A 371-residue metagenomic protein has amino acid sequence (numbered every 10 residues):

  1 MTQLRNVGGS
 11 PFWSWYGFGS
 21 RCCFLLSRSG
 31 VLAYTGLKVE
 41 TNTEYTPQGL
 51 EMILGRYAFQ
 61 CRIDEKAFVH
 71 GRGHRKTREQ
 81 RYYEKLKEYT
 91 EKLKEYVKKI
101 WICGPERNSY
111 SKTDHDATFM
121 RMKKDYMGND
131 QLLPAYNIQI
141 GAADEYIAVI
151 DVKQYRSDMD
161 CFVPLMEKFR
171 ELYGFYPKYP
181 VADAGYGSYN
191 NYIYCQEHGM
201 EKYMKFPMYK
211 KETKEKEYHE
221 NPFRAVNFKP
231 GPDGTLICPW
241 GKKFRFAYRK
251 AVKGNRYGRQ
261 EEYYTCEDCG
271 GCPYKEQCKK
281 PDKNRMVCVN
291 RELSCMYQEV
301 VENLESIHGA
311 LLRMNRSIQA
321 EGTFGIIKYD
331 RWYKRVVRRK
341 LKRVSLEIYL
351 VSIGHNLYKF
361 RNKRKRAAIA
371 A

Functional and structural regions predicted by a protein language model:
M1, R5, L26-A371: Anion-binding and metal-coordination hotspots
S10: Alpha/beta catalytic cores of group-transfer enzymes, especially the acyltransferase/condensing modules of polyketide
W13-W15: Tryptophan (W) side chains
C22-C23: Cysteine-centered motifs
